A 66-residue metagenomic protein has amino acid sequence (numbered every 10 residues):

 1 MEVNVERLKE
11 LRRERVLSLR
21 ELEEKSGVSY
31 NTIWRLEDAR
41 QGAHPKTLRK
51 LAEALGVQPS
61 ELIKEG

Functional and structural regions predicted by a protein language model:
M1-E14: A short, Lys/Arg-rich alpha-helix, primarily the initiator
L8, L19, Y30, P45-L48: Helix-turn-helix DNA-binding elements, focusing on the entry/boundary residues of the two helices that contact DNA
R12, E23, A52: The alpha-helix within a helix-turn-helix
V16-R35: Short alpha-helical DNA-recognition segment
S29, R40, G66: The DNA-recognition helices of helix-turn-helix-type DNA-binding domains
R40-E53: Short, basic-rich loop-to-helix N-cap that marks the start of a DNA-contacting helix
G56-G66: Short C-terminal boundary/hinge segments that cap the last helix of small helical domains
